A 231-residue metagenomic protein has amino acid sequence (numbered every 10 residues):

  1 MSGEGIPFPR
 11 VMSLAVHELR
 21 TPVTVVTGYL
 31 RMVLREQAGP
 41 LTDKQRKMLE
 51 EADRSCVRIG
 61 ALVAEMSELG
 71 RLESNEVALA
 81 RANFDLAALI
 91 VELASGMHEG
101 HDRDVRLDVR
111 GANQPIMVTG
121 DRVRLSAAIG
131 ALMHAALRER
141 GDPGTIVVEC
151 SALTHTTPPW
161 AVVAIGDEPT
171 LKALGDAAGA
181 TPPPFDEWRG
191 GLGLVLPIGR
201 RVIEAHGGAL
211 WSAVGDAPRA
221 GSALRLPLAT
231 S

Functional and structural regions predicted by a protein language model:
R46, A80-N83, R106-I116, V123 (+1 more regions): Conserved catalytic submotifs in the C-terminal HATPase_c
R54-I59: Short alpha-helical segment of the dimerization/phosphotransfer core of two-component systems
A80-S95, S126: A conserved beta-strand-to-alpha-helix junction within the catalytic ATP-binding
P159-G193: Glycine-rich/acidic phosphate-handling loop/turn and adjacent ATP-lid/helix of nucleotide-binding kinase/ATPase domains
V195, G199: Short alpha-helical Gxxx[C/S/T] motif in the catalytic ATP-binding
